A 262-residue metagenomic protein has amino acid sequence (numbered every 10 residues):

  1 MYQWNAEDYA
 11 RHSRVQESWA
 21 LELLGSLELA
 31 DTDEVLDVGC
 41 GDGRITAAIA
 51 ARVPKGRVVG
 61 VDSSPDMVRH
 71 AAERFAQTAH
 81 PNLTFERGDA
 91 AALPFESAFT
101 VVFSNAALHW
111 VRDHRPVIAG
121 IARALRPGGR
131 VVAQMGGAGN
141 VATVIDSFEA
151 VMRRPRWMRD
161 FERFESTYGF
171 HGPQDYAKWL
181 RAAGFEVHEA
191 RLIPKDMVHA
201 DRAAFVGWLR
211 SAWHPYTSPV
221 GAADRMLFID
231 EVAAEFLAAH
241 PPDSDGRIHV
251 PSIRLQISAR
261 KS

Functional and structural regions predicted by a protein language model:
R14-D33, A48: Conserved alpha-helix/loop element of class I SAM-dependent methyltransferases that forms part of the SAM/SAH-binding
E34-V38, D42-A92: Class I SAM-dependent methyltransferase SAM/SAH-binding core
A91-V102: A short acidic, Gly/Pro-enriched loop at the edge of an enzyme's catalytic core that lines a small-molecule cofactor
T100-H114: A short SAM/SAH-binding and catalytic strip from SAM-dependent methyltransferases
V111-R112, L125-P127: Helix-to-beta-strand junctions that scaffold the AdoMet/dcAdoMet cofactor pocket in Class I SAM-dependent enzymes
R115, R130-A200: Conserved catalytic/acceptor-binding region of the Class I
H188-S244: C-terminal helical/coil "lid" or tail adjacent to the Rossmann-like core of SAM-dependent
G207, R254-S262: Core SAM-dependent methyltransferase catalytic element
